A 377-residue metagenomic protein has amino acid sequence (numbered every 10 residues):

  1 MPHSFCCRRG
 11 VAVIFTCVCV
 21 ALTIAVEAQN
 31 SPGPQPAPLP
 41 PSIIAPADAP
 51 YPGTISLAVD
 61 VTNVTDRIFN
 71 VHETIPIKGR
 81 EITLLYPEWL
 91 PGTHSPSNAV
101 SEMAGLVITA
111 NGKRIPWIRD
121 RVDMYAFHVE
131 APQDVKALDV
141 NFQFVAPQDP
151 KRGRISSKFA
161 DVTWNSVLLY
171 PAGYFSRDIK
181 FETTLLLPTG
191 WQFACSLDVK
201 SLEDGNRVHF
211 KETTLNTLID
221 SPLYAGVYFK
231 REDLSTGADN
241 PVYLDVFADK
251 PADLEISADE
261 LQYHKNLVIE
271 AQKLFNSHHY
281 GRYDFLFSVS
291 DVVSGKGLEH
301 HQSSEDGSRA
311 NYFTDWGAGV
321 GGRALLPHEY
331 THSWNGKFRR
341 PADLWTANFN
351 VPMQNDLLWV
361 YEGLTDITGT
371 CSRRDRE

Functional and structural regions predicted by a protein language model:
M1-R8: N-terminal secretory signal peptides that target proteins for export/translocation
A12-T23: Bacterial N-terminal signal peptides
Q29-V64: N-terminal, polar/Ser/Thr-rich
D60-T62, G92-S157: A surface-exposed beta-strand-loop module
F69-V100, L169-G173, R177-P188: Surface-exposed beta-strand/loop patches in extracellular or lumenal glycoproteins
E73, D233-L357: Juxtacatalytic substrate-recognition/specificity segment
A99-G105, V167, D178-A194, D198 (+5 more regions): Zn2+-dependent metallopeptidase catalytic core
N141-F229: Extended, low-hydrophobicity, Ser/Thr/Pro/Gly-biased non-transmembrane segments
